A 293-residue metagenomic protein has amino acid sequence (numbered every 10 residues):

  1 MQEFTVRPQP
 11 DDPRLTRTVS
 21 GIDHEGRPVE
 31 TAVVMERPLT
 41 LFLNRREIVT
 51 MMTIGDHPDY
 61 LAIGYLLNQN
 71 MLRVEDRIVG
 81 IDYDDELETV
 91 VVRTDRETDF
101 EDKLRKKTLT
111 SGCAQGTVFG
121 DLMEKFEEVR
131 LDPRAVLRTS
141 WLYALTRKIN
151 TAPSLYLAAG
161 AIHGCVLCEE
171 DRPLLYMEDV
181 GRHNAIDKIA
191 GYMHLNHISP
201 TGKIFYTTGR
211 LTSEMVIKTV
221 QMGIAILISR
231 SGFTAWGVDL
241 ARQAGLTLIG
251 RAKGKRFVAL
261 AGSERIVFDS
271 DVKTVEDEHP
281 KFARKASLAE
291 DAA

Functional and structural regions predicted by a protein language model:
Q2-E170, L174-Y176: Intrinsically disordered, low-complexity regions enriched in acidic/Ser/Thr/Pro/Gln residues
E3, V118, R256-A259, V267 (+1 more regions): Intrinsic disorder/low-structure terminal segments
G64, N70, G160-G164, G181 (+3 more regions): Glycine-centered flexibility sites
T146-T208, E214: A mid-sequence, solvent-exposed acidic-amphipathic segment
H183-D271: Feature captures the catalytic cores and cofactor-binding loops of soluble hydro-lyases/lyases that act on carboxylate
T274: Glycine-rich anion/phosphate-binding loop at the beta-strand->alpha-helix junction
H279-A293: Active-site/ligand-binding-proximal alpha/beta "capping" segment
